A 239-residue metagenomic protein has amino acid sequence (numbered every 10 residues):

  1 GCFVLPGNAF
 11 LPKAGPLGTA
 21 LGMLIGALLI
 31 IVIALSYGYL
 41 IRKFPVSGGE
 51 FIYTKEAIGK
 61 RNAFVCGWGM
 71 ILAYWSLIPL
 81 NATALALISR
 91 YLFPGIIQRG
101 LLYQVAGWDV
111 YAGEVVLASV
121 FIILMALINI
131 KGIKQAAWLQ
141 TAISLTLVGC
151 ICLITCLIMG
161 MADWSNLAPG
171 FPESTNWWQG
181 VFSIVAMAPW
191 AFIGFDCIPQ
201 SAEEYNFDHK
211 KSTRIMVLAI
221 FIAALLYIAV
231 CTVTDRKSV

Functional and structural regions predicted by a protein language model:
C2-A106, G113, A219-A224: Extracellular loop-to-transmembrane helix junctions
P16-A20, I96-G113, T141-K237: Helix-loop-helix junctions that connect adjacent transmembrane segments in multi-pass membrane transporters
A27, I31, I122-I123, I184 (+2 more regions): Alpha-helical transmembrane segments of multi-pass membrane proteins
I31-G38, P79-A82, A86-I96, L127-K134 (+3 more regions): Structural signature of transmembrane alpha-helix termini at the membrane-water interface
Y39-R42, V65, V120-I143, E203-E204: Membrane-water interface regions at transmembrane-helix termini and the short interhelical loops of multi-pass membrane
R42, G49-E56, A63, W138-T141 (+1 more regions): Short amphipathic alpha-helical coupling elements at transmembrane boundaries
G59-A73, L117-V120, T175-A188, I228: Select transmembrane alpha-helical segments in multipass membrane proteins
